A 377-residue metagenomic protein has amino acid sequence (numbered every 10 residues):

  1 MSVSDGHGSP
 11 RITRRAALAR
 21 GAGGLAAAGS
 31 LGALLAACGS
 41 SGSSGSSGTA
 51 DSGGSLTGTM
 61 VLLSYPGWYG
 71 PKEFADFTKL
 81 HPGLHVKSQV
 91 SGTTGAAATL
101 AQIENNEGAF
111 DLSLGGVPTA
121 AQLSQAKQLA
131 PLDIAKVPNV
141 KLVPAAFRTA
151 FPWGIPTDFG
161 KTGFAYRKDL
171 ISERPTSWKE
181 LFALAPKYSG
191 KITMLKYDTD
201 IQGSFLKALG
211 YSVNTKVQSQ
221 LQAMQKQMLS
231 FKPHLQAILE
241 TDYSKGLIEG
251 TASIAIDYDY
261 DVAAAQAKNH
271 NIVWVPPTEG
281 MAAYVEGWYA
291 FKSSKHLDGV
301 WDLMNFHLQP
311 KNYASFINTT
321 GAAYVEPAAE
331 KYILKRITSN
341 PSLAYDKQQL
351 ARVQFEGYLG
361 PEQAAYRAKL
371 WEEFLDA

Functional and structural regions predicted by a protein language model:
M1-A16, L25-A37: N-terminal secretory signal peptides
G39-T49: Bacterial lipoprotein signal-peptidase II cleavage site
G53-A120: Early extracytoplasmic/lumenal segment of secretory-pathway proteins
W68-P71, T94, A109-F110, L114-T251: Extracytoplasmic ligand-binding site segments that recognize negatively charged/polar headgroups
T119-Q122, I254-N271: A ligand-binding cleft/hinge motif common to bilobed small-molecule-binding domains
G160, L221-S230, K268-K292: Periplasmic-binding protein-like
F291-A351: Mature extracytoplasmic/periplasmic domains
K347-A377: Conserved C-terminal helix/tail region of periplasmic/extracytoplasmic solute-binding proteins
